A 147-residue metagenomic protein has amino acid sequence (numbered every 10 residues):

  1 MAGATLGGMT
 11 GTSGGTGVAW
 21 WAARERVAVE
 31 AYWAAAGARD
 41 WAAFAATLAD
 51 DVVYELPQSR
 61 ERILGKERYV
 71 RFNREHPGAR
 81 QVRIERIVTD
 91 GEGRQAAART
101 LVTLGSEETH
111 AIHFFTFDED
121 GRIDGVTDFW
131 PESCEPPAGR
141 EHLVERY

Functional and structural regions predicted by a protein language model:
G3-W21, V70-Y147: A beta-strand edge to alpha-helix "cap/lid" segment located at domain peripheries
G17-T47: Short acidic-aromatic low-complexity motifs
R24-E25, D50, T103-L104: Hydrophobic alpha-helical segments, principally membrane-spanning helices and signal/leader peptides
V29, R60, D128: Catalytic cores of transferase enzymes with a strong primary signal for eukaryotic protein kinases
A35, Y54-E55, T103: Alpha-helix C-capping/helix-to-loop hinge sites
W41-G93: A solvent-exposed, acidic/Ser-Thr-rich amphipathic alpha-helical stretch
